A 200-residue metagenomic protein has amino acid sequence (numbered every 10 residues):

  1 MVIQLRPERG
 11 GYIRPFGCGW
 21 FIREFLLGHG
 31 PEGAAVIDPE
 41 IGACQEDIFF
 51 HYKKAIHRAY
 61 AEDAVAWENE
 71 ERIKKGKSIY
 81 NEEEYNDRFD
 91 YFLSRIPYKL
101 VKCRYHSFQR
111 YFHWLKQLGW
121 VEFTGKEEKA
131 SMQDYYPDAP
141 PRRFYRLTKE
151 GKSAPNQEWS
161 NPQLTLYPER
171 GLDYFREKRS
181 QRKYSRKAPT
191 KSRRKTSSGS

Functional and structural regions predicted by a protein language model:
M1-E82: Short alpha-helical segments that sit at the start of domains
R14, C18, L100, R104 (+1 more regions): Residue-level marker of regulatory loop/turn positions in helix-turn-helix DNA-binding domains and in histidine
G33-A35, A61, W120, T124 (+1 more regions): Short, solvent-exposed secondary-structure capping/transition elements
K77-H106: Intrinsically disordered, low-complexity acidic Ser/Thr-rich regulatory segments
L100-L118, E122-G125: Short amphipathic alpha-helical interaction segments
K126-N156: Short, cationic-aromatic polyanion-contact patches
R146-S200: Amphipathic alpha-helical dimerization/coiled-coil segments that flank or bridge DNA-binding/regulatory modules
